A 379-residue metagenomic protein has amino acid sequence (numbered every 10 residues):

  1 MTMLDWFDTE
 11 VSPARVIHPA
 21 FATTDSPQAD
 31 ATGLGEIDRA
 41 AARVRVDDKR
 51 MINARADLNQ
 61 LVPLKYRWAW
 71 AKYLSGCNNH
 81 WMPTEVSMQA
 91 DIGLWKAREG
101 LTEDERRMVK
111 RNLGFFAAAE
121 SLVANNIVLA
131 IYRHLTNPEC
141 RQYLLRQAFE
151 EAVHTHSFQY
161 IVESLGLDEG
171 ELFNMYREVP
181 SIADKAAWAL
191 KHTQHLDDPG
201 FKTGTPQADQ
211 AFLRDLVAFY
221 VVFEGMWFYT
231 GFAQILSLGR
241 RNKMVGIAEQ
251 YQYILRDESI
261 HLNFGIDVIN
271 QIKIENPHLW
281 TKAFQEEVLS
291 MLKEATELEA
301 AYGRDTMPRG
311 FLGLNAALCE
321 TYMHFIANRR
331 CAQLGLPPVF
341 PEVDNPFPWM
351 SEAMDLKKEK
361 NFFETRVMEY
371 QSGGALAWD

Functional and structural regions predicted by a protein language model:
M1: Extended, Lys/Arg-rich, non-catalytic nucleic-acid recognition/anchoring regions of very large nucleic-acid-interacting
L4-S12, V44, W349, D379: Sequence termini and other peripheral, non-core segments
W6-G33: N-terminal intrinsically disordered, low-complexity tails
F7-S12, P27, G93, L122 (+2 more regions): Intrinsically disordered, low-complexity regions of eukaryotic proteins
I17-P19, K72, K96, I274: N-terminal low-complexity, intrinsically disordered patches enriched in charged
D30, D38-A42, L129, T230: Short, flexible segments with low predicted structural confidence
G33-K96: Amphipathic alpha-helical packing elements
L101-D379: Non-heme di-metal
